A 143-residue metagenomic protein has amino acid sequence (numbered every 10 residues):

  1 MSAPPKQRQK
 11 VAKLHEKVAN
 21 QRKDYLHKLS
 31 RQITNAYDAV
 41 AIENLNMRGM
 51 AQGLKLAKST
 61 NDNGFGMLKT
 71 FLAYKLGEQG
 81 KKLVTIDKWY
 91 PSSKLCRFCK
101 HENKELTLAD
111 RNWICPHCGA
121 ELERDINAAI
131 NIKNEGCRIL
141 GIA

Functional and structural regions predicted by a protein language model:
M1-A143: Positively charged, helix-rich recognition surfaces that bind polyanionic ligands
